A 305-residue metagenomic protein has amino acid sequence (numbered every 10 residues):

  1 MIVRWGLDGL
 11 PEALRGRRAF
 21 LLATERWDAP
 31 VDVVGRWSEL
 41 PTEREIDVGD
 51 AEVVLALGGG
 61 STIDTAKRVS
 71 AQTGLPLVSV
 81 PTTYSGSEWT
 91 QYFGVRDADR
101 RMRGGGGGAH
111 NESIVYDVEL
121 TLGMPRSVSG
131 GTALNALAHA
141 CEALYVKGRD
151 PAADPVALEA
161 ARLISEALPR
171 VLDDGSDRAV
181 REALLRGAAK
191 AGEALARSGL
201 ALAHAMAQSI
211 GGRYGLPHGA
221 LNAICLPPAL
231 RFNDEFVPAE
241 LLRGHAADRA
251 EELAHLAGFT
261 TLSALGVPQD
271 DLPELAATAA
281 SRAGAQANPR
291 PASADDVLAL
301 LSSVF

Functional and structural regions predicted by a protein language model:
M1-V53, L262: ATP/NTP phosphate-donor binding region
L10, W27, S61-R68, G86-W89 (+2 more regions): Short glycine/serine/threonine-rich phosphate/pyrophosphate-binding segments that cradle anionic phosphate groups
G49-Y84, M206: A short, small-residue-rich loop immediately preceding and capping a beta-strand
R68-P155, E159-A160, F236, E240: A glycine/threonine-rich phosphate-anchoring loop and its flanking beta-alpha core in nucleotide/phosphate-binding
G86, A189-N222, R282-Q286: Glycine-rich phosphate/pyrophosphate-binding beta-alpha loops
A143-R197, Q208-G211: Glycine-rich phosphate/diphosphate-binding loops and the adjacent beta-loop-alpha structural elements that coordinate
G212-E274: Gly/Pro-rich interdomain helix-loop hinge
D270-F305: Short, amphipathic C-terminal "tail helix"
